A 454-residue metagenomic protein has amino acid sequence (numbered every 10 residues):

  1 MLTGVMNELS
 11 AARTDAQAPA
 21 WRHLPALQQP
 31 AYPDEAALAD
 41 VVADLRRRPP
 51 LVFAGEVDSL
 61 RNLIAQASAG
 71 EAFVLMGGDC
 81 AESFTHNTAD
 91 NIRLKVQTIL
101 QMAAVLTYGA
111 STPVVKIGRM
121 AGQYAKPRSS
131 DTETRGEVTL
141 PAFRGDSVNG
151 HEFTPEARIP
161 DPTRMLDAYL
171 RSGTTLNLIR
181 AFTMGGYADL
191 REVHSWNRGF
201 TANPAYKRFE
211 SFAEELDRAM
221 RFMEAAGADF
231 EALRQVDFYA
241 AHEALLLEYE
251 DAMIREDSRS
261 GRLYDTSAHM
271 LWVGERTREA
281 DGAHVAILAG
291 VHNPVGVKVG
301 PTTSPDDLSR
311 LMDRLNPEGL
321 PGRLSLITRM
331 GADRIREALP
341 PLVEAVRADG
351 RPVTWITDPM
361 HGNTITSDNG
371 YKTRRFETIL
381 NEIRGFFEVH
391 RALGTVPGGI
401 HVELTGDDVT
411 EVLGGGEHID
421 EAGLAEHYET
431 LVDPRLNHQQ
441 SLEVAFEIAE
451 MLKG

Functional and structural regions predicted by a protein language model:
L2-N149: Long, contiguous, compositionally biased segments that the model treats as domain-scale units
A36-A43, R47, R221, A348 (+2 more regions): Polar/charged alpha-helical tracts
S59-R61, D281-H284, L311, P340-L342: Glycine-rich, charged/polar anion/phosphate-binding loops that engage phosphate groups from diverse ligands
A81-E82, H86-G331, R374, G399-H401 (+1 more regions): Active-site-facing alpha/beta catalytic cores
R323-W355, H361-V409: Non-transmembrane, aqueous-exposed alpha-helical and coiled segments at domain scale
